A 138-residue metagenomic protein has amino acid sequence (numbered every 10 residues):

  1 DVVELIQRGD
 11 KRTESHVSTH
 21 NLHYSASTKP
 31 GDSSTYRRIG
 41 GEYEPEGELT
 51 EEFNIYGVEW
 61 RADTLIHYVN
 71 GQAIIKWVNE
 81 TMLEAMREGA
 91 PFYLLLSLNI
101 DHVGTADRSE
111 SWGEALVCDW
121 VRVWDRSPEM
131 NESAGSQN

Functional and structural regions predicted by a protein language model:
D1-N138: GH16 jelly-roll
